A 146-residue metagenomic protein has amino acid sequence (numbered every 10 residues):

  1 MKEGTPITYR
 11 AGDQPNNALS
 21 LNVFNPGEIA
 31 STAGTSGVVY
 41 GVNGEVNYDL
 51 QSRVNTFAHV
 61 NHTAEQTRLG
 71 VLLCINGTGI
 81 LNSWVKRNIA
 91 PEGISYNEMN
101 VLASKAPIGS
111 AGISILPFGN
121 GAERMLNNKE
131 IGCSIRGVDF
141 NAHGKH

Functional and structural regions predicted by a protein language model:
M1-H146: Active-site core segments that coordinate phosphate-bearing ligands/cofactors across diverse enzyme families
